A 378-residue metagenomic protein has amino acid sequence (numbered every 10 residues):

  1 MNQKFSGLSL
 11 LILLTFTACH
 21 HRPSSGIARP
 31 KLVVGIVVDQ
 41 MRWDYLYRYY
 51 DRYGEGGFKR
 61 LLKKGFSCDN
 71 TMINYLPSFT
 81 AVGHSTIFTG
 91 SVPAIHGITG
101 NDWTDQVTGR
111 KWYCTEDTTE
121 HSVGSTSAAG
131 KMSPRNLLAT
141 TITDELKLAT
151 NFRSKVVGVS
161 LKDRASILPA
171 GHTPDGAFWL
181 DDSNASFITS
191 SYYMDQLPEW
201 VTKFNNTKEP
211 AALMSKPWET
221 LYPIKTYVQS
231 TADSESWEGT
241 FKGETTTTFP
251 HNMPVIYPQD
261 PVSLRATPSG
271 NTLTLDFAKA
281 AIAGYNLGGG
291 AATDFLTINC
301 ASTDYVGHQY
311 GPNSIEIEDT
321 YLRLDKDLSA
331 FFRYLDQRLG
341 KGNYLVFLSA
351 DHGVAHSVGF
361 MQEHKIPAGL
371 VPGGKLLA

Functional and structural regions predicted by a protein language model:
F5-L14: Sec-dependent N-terminal signal peptides
F16-A18: C-terminal motif of bacterial Sec signal peptides marking the signal peptidase cleavage site
R29-V34, K64-C68, I95, N151-V156 (+2 more regions): Loop/turn elements at helix/coil->beta-strand transitions in domains of secreted/extracellular proteins
R42-R48, T71-N74, S127-P134, P261-P268 (+1 more regions): Second-shell loop/turn segments in exported
L46-I95, K155-V159: Short, structured active-site-proximal loop/turn typified by the sulfatase FGly-forming signature C/S-X-P-X-R
Y49-Y53, G171-S183, Y310-E318, G353-K375: Short secondary-structure boundary/capping segments
V92, G100-A292, A301-H308: His/Asp/Glu-rich, glycine-adjacent segments that coordinate divalent cations and/or stabilize oxyanion chemistry on
R323-H364: Metal-dependent active-site segment of extracytoplasmic phospho-/sulfohydrolases and closely related
